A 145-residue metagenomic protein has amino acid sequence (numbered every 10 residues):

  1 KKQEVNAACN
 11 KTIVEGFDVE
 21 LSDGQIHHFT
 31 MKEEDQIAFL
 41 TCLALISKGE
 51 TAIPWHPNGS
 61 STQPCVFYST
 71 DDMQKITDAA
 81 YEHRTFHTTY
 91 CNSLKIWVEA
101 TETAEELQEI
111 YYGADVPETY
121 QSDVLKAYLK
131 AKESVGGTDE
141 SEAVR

Functional and structural regions predicted by a protein language model:
K1-R145: A preference for well-ordered globular domain cores that mediate specific macromolecular interactions or catalysis
